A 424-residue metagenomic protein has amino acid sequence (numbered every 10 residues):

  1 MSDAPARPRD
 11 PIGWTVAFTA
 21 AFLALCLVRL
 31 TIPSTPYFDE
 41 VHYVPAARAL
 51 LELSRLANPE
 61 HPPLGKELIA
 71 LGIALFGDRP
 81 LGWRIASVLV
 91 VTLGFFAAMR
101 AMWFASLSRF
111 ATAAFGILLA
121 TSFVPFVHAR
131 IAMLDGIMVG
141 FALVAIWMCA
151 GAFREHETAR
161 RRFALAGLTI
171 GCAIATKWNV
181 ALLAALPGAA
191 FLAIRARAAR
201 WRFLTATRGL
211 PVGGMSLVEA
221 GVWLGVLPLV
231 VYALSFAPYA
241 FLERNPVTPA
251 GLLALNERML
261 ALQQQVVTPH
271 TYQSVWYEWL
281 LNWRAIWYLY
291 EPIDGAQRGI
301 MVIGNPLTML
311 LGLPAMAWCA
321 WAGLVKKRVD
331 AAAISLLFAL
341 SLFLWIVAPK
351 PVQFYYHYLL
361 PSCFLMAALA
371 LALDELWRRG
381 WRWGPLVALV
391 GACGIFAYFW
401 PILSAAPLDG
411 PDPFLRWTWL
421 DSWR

Functional and structural regions predicted by a protein language model:
D3, F153-R154, L183-L229: Perimembrane helix-loop-helix junctions
D3-P5, S106, A145-F163, A173 (+1 more regions): Membrane-interface transmembrane helices that cradle and orient dolichyl/undecaprenyl
R9-Y37, W223-R244, G391-W400: Transmembrane signal-anchor helices characteristic of membrane glycosylation enzymes that use polyprenol
D10-F18, F96-T121, H156-F163: Transmembrane-helix signature of polytopic, membrane-embedded enzymes that assemble or transfer cell-envelope glycans
Y37-F38, V124-M138, N179: Short acidic/glycine- and proline-prone juxtamembrane loop motifs at membrane-interface regions of multi-pass membrane
L51, A97, I137-H156, R162-I170 (+1 more regions): Specific aromatic-rich, kink-prone transmembrane helix
I85-S106, V144-M148, A315-C319: Transmembrane-helix motifs of polytopic, lipid-linked glycan transferases
R195-A196, G214-W223, P228, A237-L242 (+2 more regions): Transmembrane helical bundles and short interhelical boundary loops of multi-pass, membrane-embedded
